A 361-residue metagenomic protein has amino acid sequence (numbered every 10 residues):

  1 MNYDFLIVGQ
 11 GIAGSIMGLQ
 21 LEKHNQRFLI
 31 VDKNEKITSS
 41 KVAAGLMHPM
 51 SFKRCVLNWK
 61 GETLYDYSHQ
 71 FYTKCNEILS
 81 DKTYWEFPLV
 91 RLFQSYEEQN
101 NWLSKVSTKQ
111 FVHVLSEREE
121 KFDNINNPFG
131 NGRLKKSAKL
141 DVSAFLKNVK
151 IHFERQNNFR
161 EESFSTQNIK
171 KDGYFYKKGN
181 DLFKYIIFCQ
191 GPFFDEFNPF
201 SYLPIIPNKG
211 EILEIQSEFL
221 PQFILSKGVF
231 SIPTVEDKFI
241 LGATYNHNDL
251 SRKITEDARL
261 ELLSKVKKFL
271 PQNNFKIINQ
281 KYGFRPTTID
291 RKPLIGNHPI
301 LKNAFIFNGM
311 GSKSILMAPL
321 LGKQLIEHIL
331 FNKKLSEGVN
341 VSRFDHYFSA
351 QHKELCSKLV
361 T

Functional and structural regions predicted by a protein language model:
M1-A13: Beta1/beta-strand and adjacent pyrophosphate-binding region of the FAD-binding site in flavoprotein oxidoreductases
L6-V8, D181-F193, G322: Short hydrophobic core segments
A13-H24, L46, S51, K82-W85 (+1 more regions): Active-site substrate-recognition segment that forms the wall of the catalytic cavity or substrate channel
E22-K41: Glycine-rich FAD pyrophosphate-binding loop
G45-N124, P128: Dinucleotide-binding Rossmann-like beta1-alpha1 core, especially the glycine-rich loop that anchors the ADP
C55-Y67, E97, G132-N148, K253-A258 (+1 more regions): Short beta-strand to alpha-helix junction loop
G132-Y185, C189: Helical element adjacent to the flavin cofactor pocket in flavoenzyme catalytic cores
I278-T361: C-terminal catalytic lobe of FAD-dependent flavoproteins
